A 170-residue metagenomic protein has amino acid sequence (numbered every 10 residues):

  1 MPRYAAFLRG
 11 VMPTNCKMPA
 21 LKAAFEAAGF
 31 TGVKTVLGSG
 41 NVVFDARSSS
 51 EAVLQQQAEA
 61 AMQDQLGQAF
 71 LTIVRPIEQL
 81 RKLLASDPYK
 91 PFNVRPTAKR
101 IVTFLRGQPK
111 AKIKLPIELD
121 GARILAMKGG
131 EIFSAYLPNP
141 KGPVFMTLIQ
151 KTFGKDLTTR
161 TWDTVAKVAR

Functional and structural regions predicted by a protein language model:
M1-S39, V43-R170: Surface-exposed, charge/polar-rich loops and edge strands
